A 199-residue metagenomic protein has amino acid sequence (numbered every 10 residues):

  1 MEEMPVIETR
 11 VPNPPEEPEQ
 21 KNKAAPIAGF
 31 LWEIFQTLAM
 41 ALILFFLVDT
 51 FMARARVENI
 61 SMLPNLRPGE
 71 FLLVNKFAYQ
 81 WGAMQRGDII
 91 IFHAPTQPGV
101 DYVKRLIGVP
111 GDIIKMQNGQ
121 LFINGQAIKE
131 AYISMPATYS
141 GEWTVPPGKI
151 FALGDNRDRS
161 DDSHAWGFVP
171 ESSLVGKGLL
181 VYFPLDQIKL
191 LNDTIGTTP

Functional and structural regions predicted by a protein language model:
M1-D101, E171-P199: Protein maturation boundaries and topogenic segments
S61-N65, Q80-A83, R105, E142 (+2 more regions): Short, surface-exposed secondary-structure edge patches
E70, Q85-I89, D112, K149 (+1 more regions): Structural motif
G99, E130-A131, S160: Short, solvent-exposed loop/turn segments at secondary-structure junctions
D101-Q126: Mid-length scaffold segments of soluble, non-membrane domains
I123-T138: PP2C/PPM family metal-dependent serine/threonine protein phosphatase catalytic domain, recognizing the conserved
S140-G176, L180-P184: Soluble extracytoplasmic domains of inner/organellar membrane proteins
